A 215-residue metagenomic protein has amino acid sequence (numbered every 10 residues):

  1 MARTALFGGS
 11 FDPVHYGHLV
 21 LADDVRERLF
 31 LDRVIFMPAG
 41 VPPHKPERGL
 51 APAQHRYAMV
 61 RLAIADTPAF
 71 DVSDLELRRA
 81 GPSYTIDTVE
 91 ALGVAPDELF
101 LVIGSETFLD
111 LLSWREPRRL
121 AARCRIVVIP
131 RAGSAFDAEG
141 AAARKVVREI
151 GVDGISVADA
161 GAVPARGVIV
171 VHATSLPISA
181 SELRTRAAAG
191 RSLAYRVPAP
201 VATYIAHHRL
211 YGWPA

Functional and structural regions predicted by a protein language model:
M1-A215: Nucleotidyltransferase catalytic core that binds NTPs
